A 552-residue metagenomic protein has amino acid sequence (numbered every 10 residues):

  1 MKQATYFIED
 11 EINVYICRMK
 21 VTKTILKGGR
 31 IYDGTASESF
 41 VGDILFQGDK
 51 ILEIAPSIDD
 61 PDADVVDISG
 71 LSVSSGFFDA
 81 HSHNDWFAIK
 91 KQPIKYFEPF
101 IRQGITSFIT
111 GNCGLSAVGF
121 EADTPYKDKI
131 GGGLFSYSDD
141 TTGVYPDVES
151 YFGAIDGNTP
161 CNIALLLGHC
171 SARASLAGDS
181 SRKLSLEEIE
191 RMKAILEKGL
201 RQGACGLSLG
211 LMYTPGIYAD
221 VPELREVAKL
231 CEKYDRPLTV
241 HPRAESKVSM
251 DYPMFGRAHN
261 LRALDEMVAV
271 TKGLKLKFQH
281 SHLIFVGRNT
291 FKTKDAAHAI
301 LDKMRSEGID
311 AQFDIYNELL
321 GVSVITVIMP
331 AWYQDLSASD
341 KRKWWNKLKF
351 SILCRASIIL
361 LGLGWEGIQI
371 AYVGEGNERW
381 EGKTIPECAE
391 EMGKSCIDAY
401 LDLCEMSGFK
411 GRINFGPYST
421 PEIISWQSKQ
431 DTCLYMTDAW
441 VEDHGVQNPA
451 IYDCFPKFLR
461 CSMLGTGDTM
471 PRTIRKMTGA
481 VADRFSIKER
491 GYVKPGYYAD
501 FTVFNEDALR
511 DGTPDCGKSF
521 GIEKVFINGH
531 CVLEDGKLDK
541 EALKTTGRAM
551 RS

Functional and structural regions predicted by a protein language model:
T5-D60, S69, T473, I487 (+1 more regions): N-terminal metal-binding scaffold of metallo-dependent hydrolase/deaminase domains
V21-K27, D59-G111, S552: Replace "His-x-His-based motif
Y32-D43, G411-Y418, I423-I424, T469-I474 (+1 more regions): Acidic, glycine-enriched loop/beta-strand segments at the rims of small-molecule binding/catalytic pockets
A80-K91, A177-E190, I217-Y218, P253-A258: Active-site mouth loops of central-metabolism enzymes
K90-G206, D235-R236, I309: Divalent-metal coordination cores built from histidine and acidic residues
P160-L176, K183-L186, I195-A204, S208-Y213 (+3 more regions): Active-site neighborhoods of metal-dependent hydrolases
A204-A263: Divalent metal-binding pocket/active-site signature
A338-K347, S351, R355, S425-T432 (+4 more regions): C-terminal cap of metal-dependent C-N hydrolases
